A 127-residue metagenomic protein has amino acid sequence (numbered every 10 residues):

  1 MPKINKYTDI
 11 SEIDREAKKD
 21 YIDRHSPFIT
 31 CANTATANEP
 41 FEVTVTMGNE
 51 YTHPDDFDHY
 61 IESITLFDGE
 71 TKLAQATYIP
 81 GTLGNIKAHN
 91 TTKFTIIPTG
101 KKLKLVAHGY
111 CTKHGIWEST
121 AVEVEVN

Functional and structural regions predicted by a protein language model:
I4-T36: Short, compositionally biased P/S/T/A/G/V-rich stretches that sit at domain boundaries
P40, G100-V106: Extracellular Ig-like/FN3 beta-sandwich strand-entry sites
T46-D56: Short amphipathic, basic-aromatic surface patches that mediate peripheral association with negatively charged
D58-A74: Extended low-complexity, serine/threonine- and proline-enriched intrinsically disordered segments
L73-G84: Solvent-exposed serine/threonine-rich low-complexity stretches and specific carbohydrate-binding patches
G84-K93: Aromatic sugar-binding surface patches on proteins that engage polysaccharides or sugar-phosphate polymers
K93-G100: Short, hydrophobic beta-strand segments
Y110-T120: Short acidic/polar inter-strand loop motif in beta-rich domains
